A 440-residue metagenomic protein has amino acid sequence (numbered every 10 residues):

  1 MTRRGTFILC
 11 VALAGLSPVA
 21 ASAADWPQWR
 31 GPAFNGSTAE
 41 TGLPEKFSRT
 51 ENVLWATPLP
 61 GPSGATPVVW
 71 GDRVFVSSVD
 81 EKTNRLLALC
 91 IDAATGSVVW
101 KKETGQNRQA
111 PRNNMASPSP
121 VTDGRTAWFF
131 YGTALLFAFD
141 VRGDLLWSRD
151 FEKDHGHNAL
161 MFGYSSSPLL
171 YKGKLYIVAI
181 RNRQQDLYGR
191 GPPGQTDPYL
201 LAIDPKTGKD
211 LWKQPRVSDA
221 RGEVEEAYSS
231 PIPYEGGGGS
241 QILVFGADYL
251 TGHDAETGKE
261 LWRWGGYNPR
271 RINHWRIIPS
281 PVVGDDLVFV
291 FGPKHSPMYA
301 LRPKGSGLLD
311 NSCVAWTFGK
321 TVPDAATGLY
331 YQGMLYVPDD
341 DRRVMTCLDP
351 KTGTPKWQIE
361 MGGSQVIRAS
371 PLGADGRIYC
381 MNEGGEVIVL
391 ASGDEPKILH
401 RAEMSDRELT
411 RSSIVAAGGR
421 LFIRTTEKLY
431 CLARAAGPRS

Functional and structural regions predicted by a protein language model:
M1-R4: N-terminal secretory signal peptides that target proteins for export/translocation
T6-F7, D210: Short amphipathic alpha-helical "recognition" segments used for binding
I8-P18: Bacterial N-terminal signal peptides
A21-S440: Noncatalytic, solvent-exposed loop/strand surfaces of beta-propeller-type extracellular/periplasmic domains
